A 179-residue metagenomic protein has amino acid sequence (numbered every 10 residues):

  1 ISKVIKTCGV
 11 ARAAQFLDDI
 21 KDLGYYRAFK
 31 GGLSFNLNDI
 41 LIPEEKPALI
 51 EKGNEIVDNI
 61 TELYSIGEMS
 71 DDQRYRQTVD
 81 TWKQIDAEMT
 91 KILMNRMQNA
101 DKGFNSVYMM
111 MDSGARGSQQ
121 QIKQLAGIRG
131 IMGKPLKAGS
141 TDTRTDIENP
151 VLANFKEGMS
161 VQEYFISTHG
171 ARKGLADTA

Functional and structural regions predicted by a protein language model:
I1-D72, Q121-Q124, I128-K137, D142-A179: Feature marking long nucleic-acid-engaging regions of large polymerase/nuclease enzymes
D72-R129: Gly/Pro-rich turn-and-neighbor structural signature
